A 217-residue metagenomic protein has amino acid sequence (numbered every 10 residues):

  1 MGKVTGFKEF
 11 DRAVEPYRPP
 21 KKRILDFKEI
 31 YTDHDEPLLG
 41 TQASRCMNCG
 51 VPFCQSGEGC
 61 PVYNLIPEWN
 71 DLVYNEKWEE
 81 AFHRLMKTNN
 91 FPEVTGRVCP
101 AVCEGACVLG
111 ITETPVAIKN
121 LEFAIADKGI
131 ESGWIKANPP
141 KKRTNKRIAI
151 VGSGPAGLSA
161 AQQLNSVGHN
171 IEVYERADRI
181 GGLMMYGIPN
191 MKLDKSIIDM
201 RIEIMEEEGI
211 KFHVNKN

Functional and structural regions predicted by a protein language model:
M1-R147: Ferredoxin-type iron-sulfur electron-transfer modules and their immediate structural context
C49, V151, Y174-R176, N215: Generic beta-strand/beta-sheet core signal
F82-N89, V102, L121, M184-N217: N-terminal Rossmann-like dinucleotide/flavin-binding domain of flavoprotein oxidoreductases that bind FAD/FMN
N90, G154-P155, R179: Residue-level detector of alpha-helix initiation sites
R147-E172: N-terminal Rossmann-like FAD-binding beta1-loop-alpha1 element of flavoenzymes
H169-M185: Glycine-rich FAD pyrophosphate-binding loop
